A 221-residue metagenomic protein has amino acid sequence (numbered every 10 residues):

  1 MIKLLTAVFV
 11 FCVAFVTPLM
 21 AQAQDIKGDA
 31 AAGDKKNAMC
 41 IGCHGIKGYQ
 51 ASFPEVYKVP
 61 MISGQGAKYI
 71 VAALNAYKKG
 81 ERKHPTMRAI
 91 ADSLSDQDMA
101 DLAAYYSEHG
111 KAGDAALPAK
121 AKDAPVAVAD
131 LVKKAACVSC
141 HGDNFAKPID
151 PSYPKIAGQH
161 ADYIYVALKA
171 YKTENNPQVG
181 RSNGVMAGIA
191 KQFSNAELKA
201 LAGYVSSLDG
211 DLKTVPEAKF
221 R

Functional and structural regions predicted by a protein language model:
M1-A7: Positively charged n-region of N-terminal signal peptides that target proteins for export
A7, F11-Q22: C-terminal segment of classical bacterial N-terminal signal peptides
Q24, I46, I90, D143 (+2 more regions): Residue-level hotspots at or immediately adjacent to binding/recognition sites across diverse folds
D25-Q50, A119-F145, H160, E217-R221: Sequence/structural segment immediately N-terminal to covalent heme-attachment motifs in c-type and related
A30, G48-Y77, R88-S93, D130 (+3 more regions): Gly/Gly-Pro-rich "capping" loops immediately C-terminal to redox-active cysteine motifs in periplasmic/lumenal
K47-P54, G80-K83, E108-V126, D130 (+3 more regions): Inter-heme linker and motif-flanking segments adjacent to c-type heme-binding CXXCH motifs in c-type cytochromes
V56, A67-A121: Extracytoplasmic c-type cytochrome modules immediately beyond a signal peptide or single-pass transmembrane anchor
D92-A115, I189-E217: C-terminal capping alpha-helices of c-type cytochrome domains
